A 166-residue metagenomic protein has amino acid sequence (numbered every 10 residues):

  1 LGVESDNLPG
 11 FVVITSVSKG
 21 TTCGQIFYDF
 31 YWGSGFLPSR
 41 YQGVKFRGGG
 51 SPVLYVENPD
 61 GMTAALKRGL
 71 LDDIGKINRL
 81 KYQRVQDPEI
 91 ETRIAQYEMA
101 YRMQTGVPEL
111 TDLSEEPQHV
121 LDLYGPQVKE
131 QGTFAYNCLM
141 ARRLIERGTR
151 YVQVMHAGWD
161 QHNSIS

Functional and structural regions predicted by a protein language model:
L1-S166: Ligand-binding pockets and gating/stacking loops
